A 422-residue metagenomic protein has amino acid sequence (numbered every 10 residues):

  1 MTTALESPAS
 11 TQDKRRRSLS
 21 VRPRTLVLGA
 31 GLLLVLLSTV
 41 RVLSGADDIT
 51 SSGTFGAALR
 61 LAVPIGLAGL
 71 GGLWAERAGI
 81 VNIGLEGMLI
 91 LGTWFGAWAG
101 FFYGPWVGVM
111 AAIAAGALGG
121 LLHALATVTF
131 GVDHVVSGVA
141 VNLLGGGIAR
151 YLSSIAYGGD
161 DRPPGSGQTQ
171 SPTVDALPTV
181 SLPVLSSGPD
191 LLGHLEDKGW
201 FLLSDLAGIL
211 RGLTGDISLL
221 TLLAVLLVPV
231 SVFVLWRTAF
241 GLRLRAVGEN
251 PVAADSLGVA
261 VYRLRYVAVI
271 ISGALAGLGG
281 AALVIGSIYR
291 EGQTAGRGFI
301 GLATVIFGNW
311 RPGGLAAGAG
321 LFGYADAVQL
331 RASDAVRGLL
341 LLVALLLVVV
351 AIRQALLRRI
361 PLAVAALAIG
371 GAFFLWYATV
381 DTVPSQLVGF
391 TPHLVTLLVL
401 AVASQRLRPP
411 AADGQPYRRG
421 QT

Functional and structural regions predicted by a protein language model:
M1-T39, S187, S231, E249-V252 (+2 more regions): Cytosolic-side transmembrane-helix boundaries in multi-pass membrane proteins
R15-P23, E76-V81, G119-L195, R237-A239 (+4 more regions): Short loop segments and helix-boundary regions at transmembrane helix junctions of multi-pass inner-membrane proteins
R22-I65, L70-W74, A78, D413-T422: Helix-loop-helix hairpins and the membrane-proximal interhelical loops of multi-pass alpha-helical transport proteins
A46-A57, S154-Y157, L235, A239 (+3 more regions): Inter-helical junctions in multi-pass inner-membrane proteins, predominant in energy-converting antiporter-like
G53-V135, V139, T304-L315, V402 (+1 more regions): Single transmembrane alpha-helix segments in multi-pass membrane proteins
W74-F95, V128-V141, R243-A246, Y266-V267 (+5 more regions): Short, non-helical or kinked segments that cap or interrupt transmembrane helices
G146-L235, E291-G292, R331, P384 (+3 more regions): Transmembrane helix-bundle core of multi-pass membrane transporters and related energy-transducing complexes
D205, G212-Y289, P312-G313, A317: Helix-loop-helix "hairpin" substructures at the membrane interface of multi-pass membrane proteins
